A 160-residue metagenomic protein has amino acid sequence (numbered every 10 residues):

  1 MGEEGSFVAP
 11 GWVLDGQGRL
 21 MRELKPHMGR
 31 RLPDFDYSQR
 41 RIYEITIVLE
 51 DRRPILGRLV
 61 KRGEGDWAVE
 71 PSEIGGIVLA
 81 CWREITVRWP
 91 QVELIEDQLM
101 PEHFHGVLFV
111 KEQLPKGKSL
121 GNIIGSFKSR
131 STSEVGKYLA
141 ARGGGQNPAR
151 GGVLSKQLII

Functional and structural regions predicted by a protein language model:
M1-I160: Short catalytic/metal-binding and nucleic-acid-binding patches
